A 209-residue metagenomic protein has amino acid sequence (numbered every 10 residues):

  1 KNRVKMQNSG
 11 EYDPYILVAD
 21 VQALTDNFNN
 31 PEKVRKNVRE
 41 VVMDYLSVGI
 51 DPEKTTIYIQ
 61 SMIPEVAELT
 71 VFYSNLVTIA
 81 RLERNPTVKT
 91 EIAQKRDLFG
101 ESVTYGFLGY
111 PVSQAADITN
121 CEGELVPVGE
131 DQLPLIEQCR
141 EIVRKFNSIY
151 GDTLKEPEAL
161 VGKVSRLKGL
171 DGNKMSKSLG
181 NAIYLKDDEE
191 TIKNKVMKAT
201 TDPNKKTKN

Functional and structural regions predicted by a protein language model:
K1-A115: N-terminal Rossmann-like or analogous alpha/beta NTP/dinucleotide-binding catalytic cores that position adenine
K89-N209: Active-site cores that bind ATP or allylic diphosphates and position pyrophosphate for catalysis
